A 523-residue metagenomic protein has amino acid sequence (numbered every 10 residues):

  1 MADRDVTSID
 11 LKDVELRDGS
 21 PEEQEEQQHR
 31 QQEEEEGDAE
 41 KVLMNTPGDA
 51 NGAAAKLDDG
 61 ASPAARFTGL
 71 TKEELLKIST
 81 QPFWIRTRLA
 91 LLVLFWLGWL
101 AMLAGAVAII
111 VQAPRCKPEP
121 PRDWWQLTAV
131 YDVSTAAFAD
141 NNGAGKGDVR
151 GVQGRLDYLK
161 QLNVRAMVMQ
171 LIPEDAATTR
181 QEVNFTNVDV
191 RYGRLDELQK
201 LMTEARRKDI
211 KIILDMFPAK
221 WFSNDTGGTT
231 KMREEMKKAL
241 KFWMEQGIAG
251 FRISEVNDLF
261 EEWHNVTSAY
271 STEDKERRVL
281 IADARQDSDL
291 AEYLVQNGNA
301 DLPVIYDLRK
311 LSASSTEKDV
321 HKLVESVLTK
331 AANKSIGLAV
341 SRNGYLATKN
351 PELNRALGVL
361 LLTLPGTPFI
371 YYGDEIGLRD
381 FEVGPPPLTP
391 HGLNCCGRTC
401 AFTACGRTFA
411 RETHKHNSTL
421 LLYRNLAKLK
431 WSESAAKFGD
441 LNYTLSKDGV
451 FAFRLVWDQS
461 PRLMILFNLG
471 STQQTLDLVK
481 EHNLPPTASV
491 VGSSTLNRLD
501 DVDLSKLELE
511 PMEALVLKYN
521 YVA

Functional and structural regions predicted by a protein language model:
M1-S134, A139-V168, Q199-K200, E204-A205 (+6 more regions): Carbohydrate-interacting/catalytic domains
F67, W125, M202, K208-I210 (+3 more regions): Alpha-amylase-like alpha-glycosidases and glucanotransferases acting on alpha-linked glucans and related
Q126-D132, A137, P173-R207, N224-T230 (+1 more regions): Aromatic- and acidic-residue-enriched carbohydrate-binding clefts of CAZyme catalytic domains
V133, F138, I172, I248 (+3 more regions): Flexible loop residues that form catalytic and substrate-binding hotspots at small-molecule/glycan-binding clefts
A136, Q170, V188, S254-E255 (+1 more regions): Conserved residues at the C-terminal ends of beta-strands
A136-N141, N184-N187, V340-A347: Short, basic, glycine/proline-bearing loop/turn elements
G151-D175, W243-G250, S254: Catalytic domains of carbohydrate-active enzymes, especially glycoside hydrolases
